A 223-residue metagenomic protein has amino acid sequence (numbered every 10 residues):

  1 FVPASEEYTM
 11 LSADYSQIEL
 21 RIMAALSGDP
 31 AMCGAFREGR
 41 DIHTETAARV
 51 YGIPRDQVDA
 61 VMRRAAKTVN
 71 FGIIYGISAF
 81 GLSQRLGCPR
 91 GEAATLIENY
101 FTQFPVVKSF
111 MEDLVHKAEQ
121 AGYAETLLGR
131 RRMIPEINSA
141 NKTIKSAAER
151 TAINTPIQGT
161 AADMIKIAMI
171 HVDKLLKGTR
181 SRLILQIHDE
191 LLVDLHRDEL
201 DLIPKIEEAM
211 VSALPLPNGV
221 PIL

Functional and structural regions predicted by a protein language model:
F1-L223: Conserved catalytic core of nucleotide polymerization and phosphodiester-bond processing enzymes
